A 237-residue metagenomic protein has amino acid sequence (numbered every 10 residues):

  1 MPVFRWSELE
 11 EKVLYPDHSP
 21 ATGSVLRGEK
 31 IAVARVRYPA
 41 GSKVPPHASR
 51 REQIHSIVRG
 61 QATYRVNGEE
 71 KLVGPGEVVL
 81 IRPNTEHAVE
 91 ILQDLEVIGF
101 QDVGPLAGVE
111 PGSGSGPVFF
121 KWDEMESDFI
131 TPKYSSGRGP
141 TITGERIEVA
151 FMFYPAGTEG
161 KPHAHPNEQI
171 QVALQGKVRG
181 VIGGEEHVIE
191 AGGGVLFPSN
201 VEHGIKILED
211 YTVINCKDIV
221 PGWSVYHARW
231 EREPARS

Functional and structural regions predicted by a protein language model:
M1-K30, L72-P75, E96, L106-R146 (+2 more regions): A short, N-terminal "cap"/entry segment at the start of jelly-roll beta-barrel domains of the cupin/DSBH fold
D17-P20, A32-S49, E148-A164: Conserved short histidine dyad/triad with adjacent acidic residue
E29, R65-E69, P83, L92 (+3 more regions): Short strand-coil-strand connectors
R37-P39, S49-T63, F153-P155, A164-G180: Short, conserved beta-strand element in jelly-roll/cupin
I54, G60-G112: Extended, hydrophobic interaction surfaces within ordered domains
V58-R59, G74, Q93, L174 (+2 more regions): A cytosolic small-molecule/anion-sensing beta-strand core signal
G68-P83, G184-N200: Short acidic-glycine-tyrosine-enriched beta hairpin
P83-A107, S199-Y226: Ligand-binding loop in jelly-roll beta-barrel domains
